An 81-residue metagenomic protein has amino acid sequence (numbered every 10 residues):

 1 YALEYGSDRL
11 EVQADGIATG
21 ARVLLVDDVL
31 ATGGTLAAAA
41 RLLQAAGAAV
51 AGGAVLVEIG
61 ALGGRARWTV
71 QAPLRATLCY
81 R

Functional and structural regions predicted by a protein language model:
Y1-V23: Short, glycine/charge-rich flexible loops or terminal/linker lids adjacent to PRPP-binding catalytic cores
D8, T35-L36: Gly/Ser/Thr-rich beta-alpha loop segments that engage phosphate groups in nucleotides
V23-V26, A39: Hydrophobic packing within well-folded, soluble alpha/beta domains
D28, G33: Conserved G/P- and acidic residue-centered "switch" motifs that form tight phosphate/ATP-binding loops in soluble
A37-R81: PRPP-dependent phosphoribosyltransferase catalytic core
